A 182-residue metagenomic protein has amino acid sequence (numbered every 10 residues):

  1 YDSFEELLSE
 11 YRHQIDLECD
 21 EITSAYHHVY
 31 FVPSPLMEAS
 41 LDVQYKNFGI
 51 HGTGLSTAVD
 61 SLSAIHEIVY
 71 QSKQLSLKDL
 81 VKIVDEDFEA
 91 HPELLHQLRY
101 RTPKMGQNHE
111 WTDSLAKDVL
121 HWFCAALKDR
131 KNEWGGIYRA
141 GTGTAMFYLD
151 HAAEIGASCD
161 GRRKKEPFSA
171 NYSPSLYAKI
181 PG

Functional and structural regions predicted by a protein language model:
Y1-G182: Acidic, glycine-enriched catalytic cores built around paired aspartates
